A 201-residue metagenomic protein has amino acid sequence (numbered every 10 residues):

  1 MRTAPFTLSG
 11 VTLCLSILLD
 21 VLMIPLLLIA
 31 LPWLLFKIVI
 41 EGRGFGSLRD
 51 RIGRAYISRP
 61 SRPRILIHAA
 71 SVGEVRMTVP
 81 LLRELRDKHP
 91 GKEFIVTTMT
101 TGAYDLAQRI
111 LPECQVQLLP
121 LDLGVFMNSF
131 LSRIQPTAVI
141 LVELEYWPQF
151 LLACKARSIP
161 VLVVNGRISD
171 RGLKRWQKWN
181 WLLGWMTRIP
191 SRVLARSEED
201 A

Functional and structural regions predicted by a protein language model:
M1-A4: Short, basic, low-complexity termini and linkers enriched in Ser/Thr/Gly/Pro that act as targeting/leader peptides
F6-R49: A transmembrane-helix-recognition feature enriched in membrane-embedded lipid enzymes and envelope glyco-/phospholipid
L31-A201: Active-site and donor-binding regions of nucleotide-sugar-utilizing enzymes
